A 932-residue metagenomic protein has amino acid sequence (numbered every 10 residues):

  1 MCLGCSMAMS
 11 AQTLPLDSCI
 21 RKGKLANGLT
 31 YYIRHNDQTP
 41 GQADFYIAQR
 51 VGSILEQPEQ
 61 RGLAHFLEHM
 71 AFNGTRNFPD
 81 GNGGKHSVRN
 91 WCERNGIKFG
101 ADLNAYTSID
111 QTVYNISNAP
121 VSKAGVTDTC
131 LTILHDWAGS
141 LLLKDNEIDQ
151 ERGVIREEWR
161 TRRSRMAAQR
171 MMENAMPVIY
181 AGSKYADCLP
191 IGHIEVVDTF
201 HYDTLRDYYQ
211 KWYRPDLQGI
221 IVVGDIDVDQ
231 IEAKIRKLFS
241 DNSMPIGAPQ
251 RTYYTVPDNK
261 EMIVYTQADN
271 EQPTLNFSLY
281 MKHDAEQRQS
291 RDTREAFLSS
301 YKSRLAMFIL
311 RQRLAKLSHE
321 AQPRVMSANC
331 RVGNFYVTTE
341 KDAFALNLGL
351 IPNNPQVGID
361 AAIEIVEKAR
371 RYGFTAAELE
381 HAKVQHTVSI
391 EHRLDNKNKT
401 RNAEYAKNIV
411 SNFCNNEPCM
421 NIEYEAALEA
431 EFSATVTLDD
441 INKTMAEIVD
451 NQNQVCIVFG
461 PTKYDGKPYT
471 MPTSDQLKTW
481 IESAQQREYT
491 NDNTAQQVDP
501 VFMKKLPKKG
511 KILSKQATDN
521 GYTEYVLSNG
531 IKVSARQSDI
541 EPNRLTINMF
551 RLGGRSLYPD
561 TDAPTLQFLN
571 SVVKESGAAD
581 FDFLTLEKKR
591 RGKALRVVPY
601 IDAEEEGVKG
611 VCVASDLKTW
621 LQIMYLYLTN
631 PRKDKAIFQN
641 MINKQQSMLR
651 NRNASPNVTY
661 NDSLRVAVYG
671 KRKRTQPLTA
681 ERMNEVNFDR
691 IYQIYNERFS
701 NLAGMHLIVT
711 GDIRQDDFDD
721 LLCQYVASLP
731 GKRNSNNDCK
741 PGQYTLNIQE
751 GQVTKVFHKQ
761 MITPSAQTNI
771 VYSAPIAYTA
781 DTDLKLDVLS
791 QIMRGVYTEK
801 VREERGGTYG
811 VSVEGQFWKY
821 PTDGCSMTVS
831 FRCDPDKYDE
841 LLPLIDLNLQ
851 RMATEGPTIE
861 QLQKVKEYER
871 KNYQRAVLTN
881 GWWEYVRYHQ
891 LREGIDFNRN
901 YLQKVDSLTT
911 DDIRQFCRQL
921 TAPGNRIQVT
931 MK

Functional and structural regions predicted by a protein language model:
M1-T13: Bacterial Sec-dependent N-terminal signal peptides
A11-I33, D227-R311, A315, H319 (+8 more regions): Proteolytic maturation boundary segments
R34, T39-E56, G62-A64, G84-D136 (+14 more regions): M16 family metallopeptidases and their MPP-like homologs
L63-A71, A306, L569: Active-site His/Glu-centered metal-binding helix of metallohydrolases
M70-P79, S576-F581: Catalytic Zn2+-binding segment of zinc metalloproteases
S140, E147, R152-G153, L205-R236 (+4 more regions): Non-catalytic, conformational "gating/processing" segments within enzyme and secreted inhibitor domains
S140-I148, V436-D440, T444, N630-F638 (+1 more regions): Peptidyl-prolyl cis-trans isomerase
E147, R152-T204, Y208-L217, I221-V223 (+3 more regions): Hydrophobic, small-residue-rich alpha-helical packing segments that form membrane-like cores
